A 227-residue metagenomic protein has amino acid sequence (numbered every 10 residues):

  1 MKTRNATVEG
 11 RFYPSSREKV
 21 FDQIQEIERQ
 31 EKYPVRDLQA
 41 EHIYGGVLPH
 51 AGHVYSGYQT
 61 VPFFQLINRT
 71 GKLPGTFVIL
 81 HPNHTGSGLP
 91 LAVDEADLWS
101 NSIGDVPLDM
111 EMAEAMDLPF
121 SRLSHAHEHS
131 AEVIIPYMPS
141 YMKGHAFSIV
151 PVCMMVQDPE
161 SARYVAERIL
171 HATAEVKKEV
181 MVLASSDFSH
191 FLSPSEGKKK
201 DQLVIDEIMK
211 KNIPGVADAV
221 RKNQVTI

Functional and structural regions predicted by a protein language model:
M1-I227: Active-site histidine-anchored catalytic micro-motif
